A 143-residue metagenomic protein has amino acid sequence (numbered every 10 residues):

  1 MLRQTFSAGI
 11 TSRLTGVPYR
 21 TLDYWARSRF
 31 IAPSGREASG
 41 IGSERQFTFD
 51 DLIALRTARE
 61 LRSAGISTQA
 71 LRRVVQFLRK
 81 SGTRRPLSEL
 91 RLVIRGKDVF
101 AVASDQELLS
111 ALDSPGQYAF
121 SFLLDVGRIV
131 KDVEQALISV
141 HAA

Functional and structural regions predicted by a protein language model:
M1-A54, R62-S63: Basic helix-turn-helix/winged-helix DNA-binding cores and closely related short helical interaction motifs
M1-T5, F49-A143: Amphipathic alpha-helical "stalk" segments
